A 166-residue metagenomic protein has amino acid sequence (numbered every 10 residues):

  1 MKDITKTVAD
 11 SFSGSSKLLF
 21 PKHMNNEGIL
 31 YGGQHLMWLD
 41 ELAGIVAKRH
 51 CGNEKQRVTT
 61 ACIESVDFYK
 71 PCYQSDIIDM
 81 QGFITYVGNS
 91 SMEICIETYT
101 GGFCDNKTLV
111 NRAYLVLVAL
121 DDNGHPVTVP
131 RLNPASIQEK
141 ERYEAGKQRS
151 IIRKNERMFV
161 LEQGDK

Functional and structural regions predicted by a protein language model:
M1-K2, C62-F68, D79-Q81: Short structured motifs
K2-A9, S13, Y73-I77, T85-K166: HotDog/MaoC-like acyl-thioester-processing domains
G14-L18: Active-site-flanking beta-strand signature of metal-NTP-handling nucleotidyl enzymes and homologous cyclase-like
K22, N26, D122-N123: Short, ordered coil/turn segments that flank beta-strands lining enzyme active or ligand-binding pockets
M24-M37: A conserved, well-ordered hydrophobic junction motif at loop->secondary-structure transitions
Q34-E54: Active-site helix/loop of acyl-thioester processing domains in fatty-acid/polyketide metabolism, spanning hotdog-fold
E54-Q74: Small beta-barrel nucleic-acid-binding modules, principally OB-folds
